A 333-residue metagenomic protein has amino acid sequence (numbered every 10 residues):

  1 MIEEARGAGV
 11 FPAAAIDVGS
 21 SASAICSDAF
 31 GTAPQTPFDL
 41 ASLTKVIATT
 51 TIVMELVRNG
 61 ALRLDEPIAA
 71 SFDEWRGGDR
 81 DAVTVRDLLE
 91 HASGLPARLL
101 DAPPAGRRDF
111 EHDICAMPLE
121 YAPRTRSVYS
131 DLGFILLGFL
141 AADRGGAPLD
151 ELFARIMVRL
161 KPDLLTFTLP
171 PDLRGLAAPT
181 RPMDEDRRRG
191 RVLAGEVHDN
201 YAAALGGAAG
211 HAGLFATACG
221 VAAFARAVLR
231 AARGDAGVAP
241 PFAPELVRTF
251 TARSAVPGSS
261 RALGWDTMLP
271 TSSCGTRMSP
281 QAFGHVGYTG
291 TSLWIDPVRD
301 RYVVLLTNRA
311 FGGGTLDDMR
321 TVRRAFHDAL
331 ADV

Functional and structural regions predicted by a protein language model:
I2, A22, D39-D65, L137-A142 (+3 more regions): Active-site SXXK
I2-P34, L64, E90, L100-G106 (+3 more regions): A short, well-structured edge-of-sheet supersecondary motif
E3-A5, P37, P123, M278-F283 (+1 more regions): Short, P/G- and charge-enriched loop/turn segments at secondary-structure junctions
G7-D17, G31-D87, L119-L132, A209-A212: Short active-site loop at a secondary-structure junction that contains or immediately precedes the catalytic residue(s)
D28, G78-Q281: Short, surface-exposed loop or secondary-structure junction motifs that flank catalytic or metal-binding residues
G206-G213, A282-W294, N308-G313: Glycine-rich phosphate/pyrophosphate-binding beta-alpha loops
R230, E245-L246, F250-R253, P270 (+1 more regions): Short, gly/Ser/Thr-rich active-site loops of penicillin-recognizing serine hydrolases
V256-S260, T276, G284-Y288, W294-R299: A structural signal for short secondary-structure junctions
